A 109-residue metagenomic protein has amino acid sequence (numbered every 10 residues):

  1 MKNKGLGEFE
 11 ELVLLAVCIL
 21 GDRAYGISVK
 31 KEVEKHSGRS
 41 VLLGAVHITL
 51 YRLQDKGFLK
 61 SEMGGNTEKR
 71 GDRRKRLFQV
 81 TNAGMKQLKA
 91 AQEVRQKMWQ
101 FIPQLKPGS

Functional and structural regions predicted by a protein language model:
M1-K4, G65-T67: Short beta-strand/turn micro-motifs at beta-sheet edges
N3-A45: N-terminal helix-turn-helix DNA-binding core of bacterial DNA-binding proteins
K31, Q54-D55: Alpha-helical residues within the helix-turn-helix
V46-I48, R52-L53: Basic amphipathic alpha-helical segments that dock to polyanions
K56-G71: Beta-hairpin "wing" of winged helix-turn-helix
R74: Exposed loop/turn and edge beta-strand positions of beta-sandwich/beta-sheet ligand-binding modules
A83-S109: Amphipathic alpha-helical dimerization/coiled-coil segments that flank or bridge DNA-binding/regulatory modules
